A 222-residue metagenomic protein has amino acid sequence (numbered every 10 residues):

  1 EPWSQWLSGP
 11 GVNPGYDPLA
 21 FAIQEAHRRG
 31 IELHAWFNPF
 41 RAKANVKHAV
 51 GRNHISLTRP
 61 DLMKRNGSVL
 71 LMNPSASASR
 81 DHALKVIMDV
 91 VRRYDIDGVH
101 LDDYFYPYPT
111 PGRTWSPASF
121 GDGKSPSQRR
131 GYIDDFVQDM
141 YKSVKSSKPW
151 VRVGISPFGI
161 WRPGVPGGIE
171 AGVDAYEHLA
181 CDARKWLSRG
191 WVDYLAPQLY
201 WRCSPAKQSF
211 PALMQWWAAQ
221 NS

Functional and structural regions predicted by a protein language model:
E1, D97-D102, L195: Hydrophobic residues within beta-strands of alpha/beta enzymes
E1-L7, R41-G67, Y104-K124, P166-D174: Aromatic- and acidic-residue-enriched segments that line the glycan-binding/catalytic groove of carbohydrate-active
P2-Y16, N66-L84, G121-I133, P197-S204: The substrate-binding groove and active-site-proximal loops of carbohydrate-active enzymes, especially glycoside
G9-N13, D17-Q24, H34-R93, E177-C181: Active-site-adjacent "subsite" loops/lids of carbohydrate-active enzymes
I23, H27-A44, I87, H100-Y104 (+2 more regions): Aromatic-lined carbohydrate-recognition surfaces of secreted/lumenal glycan-active proteins
I23-Q24, R28, L187-G190, M214-N221: Acidic (Asp/Glu)-rich catalytic clusters
D95, W191-D193, S222: Glycine-enriched alpha-helix->loop->beta-strand junction motifs that scaffold or abut catalytic
R152-A196, W201-L213: Substrate-binding cleft/loops of secretory-pathway carbohydrate-active enzymes
